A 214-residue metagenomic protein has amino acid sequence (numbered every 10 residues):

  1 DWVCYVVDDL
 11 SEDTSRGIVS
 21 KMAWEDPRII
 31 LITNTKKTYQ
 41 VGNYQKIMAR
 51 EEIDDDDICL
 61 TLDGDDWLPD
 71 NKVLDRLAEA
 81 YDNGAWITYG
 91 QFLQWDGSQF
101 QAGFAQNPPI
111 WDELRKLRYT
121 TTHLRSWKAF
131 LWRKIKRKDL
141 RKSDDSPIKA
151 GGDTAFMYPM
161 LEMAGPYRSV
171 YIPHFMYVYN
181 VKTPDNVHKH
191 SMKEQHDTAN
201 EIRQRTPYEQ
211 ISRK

Functional and structural regions predicted by a protein language model:
D1-R213: Nucleotide-sugar donor-binding/catalytic module of glycosyltransferases that assemble extracellular/cell-envelope
